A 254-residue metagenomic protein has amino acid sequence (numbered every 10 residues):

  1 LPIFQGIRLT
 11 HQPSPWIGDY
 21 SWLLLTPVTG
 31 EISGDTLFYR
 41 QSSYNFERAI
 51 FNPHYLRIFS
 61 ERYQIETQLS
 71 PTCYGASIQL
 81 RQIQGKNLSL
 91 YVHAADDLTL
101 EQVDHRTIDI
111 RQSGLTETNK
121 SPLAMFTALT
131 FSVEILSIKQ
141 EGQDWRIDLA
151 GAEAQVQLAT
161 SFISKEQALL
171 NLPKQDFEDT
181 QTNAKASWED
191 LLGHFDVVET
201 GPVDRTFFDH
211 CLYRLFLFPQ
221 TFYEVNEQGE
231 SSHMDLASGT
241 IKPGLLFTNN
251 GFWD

Functional and structural regions predicted by a protein language model:
L1-D254: Accessory carbohydrate-recognition regions in carbohydrate-active enzymes
